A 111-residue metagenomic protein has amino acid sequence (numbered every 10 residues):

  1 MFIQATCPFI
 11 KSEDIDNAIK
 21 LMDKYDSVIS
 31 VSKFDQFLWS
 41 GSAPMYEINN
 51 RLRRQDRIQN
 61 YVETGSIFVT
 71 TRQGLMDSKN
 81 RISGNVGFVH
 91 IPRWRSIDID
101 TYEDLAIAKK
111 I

Functional and structural regions predicted by a protein language model:
M1-I3: Short aromatic-hydrophobic micro-motifs that form the base-stacking/packing surface for donor nucleotide recognition
A5-P92: Conserved core of the sugar-phosphate nucleotidyltransferase
D77, V89-H90, R95-I111: Hydrophobic helical membrane-anchoring modules
